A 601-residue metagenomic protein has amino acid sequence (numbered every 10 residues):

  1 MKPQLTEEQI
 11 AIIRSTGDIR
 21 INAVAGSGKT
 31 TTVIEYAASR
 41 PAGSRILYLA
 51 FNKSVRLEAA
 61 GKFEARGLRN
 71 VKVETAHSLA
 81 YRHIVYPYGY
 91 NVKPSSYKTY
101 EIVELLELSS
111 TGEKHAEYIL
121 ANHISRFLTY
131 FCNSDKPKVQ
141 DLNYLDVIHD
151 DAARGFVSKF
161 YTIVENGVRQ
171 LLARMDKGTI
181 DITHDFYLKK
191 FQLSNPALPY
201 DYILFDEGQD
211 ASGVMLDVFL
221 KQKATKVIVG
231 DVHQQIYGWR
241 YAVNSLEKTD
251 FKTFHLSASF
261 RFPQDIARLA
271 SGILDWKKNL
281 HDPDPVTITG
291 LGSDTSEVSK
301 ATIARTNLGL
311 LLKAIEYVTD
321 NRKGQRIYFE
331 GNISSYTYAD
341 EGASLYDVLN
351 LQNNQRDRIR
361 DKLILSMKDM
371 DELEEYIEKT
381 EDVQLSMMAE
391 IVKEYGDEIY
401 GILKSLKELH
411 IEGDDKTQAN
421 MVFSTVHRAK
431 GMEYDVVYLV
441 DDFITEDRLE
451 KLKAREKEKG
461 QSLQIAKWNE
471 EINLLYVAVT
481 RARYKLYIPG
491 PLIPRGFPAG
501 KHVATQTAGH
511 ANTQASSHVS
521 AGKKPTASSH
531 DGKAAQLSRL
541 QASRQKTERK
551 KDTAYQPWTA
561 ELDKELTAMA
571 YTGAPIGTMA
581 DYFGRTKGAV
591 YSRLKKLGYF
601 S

Functional and structural regions predicted by a protein language model:
M1-I21, T32, G112-L204, G213-V218 (+1 more regions): Accessory N-terminal region flanking or inserted into the helicase ATPase core in nucleic-acid motor proteins
M1-N91, S271, T480: P-loop NTPase Walker
I21-S27, F51-S54, A197-L198, Y202 (+11 more regions): Conserved helicase motor core of SF1/SF2 NTP-dependent helicases
A50-T129, N321-R322, I327-S334: Conserved P-loop NTPase-based nucleic-acid remodeling module centered on helicase motor cores
Y346-P489, I493-R495: Conserved helicase C-terminal RecA-like lobe
K459-A466, I472-A542: Helicase C-terminal subdomain and adjacent C-terminal extension
W558-A574: Short, amphipathic alpha-helical "recognition" segments used to contact nucleic acids or chromatin
T578-D581: Short alpha-helical "recognition helix" segments of helix-turn-helix
